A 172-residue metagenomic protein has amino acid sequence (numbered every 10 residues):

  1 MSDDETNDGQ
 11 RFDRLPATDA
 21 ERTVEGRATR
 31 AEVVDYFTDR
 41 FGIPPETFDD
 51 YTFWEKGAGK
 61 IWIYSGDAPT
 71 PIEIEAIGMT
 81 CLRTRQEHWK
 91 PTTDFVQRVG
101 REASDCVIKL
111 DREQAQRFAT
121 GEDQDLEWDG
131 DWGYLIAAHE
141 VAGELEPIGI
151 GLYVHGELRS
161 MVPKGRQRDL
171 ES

Functional and structural regions predicted by a protein language model:
S2-S172: Polybasic, low-complexity RNA-engagement segments
